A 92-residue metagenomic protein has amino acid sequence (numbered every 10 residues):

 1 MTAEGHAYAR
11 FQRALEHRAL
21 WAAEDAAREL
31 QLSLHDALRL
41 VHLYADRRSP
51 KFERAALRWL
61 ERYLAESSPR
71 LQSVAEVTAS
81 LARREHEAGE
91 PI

Functional and structural regions predicted by a protein language model:
M1-I92: Long, low-complexity, acidic Ser/Pro- and Gly-enriched intrinsically disordered regions in large eukaryotic
